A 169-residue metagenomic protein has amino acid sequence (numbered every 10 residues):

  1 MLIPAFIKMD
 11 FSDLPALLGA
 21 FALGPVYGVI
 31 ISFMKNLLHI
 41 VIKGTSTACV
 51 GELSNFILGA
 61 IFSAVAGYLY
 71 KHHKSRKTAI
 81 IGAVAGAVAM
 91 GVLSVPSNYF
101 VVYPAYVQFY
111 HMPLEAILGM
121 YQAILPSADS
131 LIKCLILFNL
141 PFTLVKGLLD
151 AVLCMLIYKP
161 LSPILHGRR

Functional and structural regions predicted by a protein language model:
M1-A22, V26-I31, L37, V41 (+1 more regions): Hydrophobic transmembrane alpha-helices
M1-F11, T47-C49, K74-R169: Membrane-embedded alpha-helical hairpins and interfacial helices in multi-pass inner-membrane proteins
D10-L18, L53-I61, L148: Membrane-embedded alpha-helical segments of multi-pass membrane proteins, especially the transmembrane helices
A22-V26, V65-H73, K159-L165: Structural signal for the C-terminal ends of transmembrane alpha-helices and the immediately following loop
I31, I42, L58, F62-A66 (+2 more regions): Alpha-helical transmembrane segments and their lipid-water interface positions in multi-pass membrane proteins
K35-N36, N55, G59, A87-G91: Residue-level recognition of pore/gate-forming positions within transmembrane alpha-helices of multi-pass
K43-I81: Alpha-helical transmembrane segments and their immediate interhelical/interface regions in integral membrane proteins
